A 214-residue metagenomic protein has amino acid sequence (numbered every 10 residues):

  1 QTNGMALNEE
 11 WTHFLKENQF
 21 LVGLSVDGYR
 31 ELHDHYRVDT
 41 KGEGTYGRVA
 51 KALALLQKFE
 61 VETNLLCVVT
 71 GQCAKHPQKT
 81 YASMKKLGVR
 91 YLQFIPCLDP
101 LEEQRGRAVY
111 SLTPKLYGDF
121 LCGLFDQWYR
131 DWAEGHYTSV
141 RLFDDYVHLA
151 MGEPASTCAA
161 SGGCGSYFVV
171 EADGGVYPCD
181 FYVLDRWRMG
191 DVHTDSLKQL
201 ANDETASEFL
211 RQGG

Functional and structural regions predicted by a protein language model:
Q1-G28: Conserved SAM/AdoMet-binding glycine-rich loop
K16, Q57, K85, A201-N202: Alpha-helix boundary recognition
L21-G23, V49-L53: A conserved non-catalytic segment of reverse transcriptases and RNA-directed RNA polymerases corresponding to the late
R30-D34: Periplasmic solute-binding protein
H35-G47, A54, K58-A159, G163 (+4 more regions): Radical SAM enzyme [4Fe-4S]-AdoMet core and its adjacent flexible, acidic and glycine-rich loops/tails across
V183-G214: Membrane-interface junctions of multi-pass transporters
